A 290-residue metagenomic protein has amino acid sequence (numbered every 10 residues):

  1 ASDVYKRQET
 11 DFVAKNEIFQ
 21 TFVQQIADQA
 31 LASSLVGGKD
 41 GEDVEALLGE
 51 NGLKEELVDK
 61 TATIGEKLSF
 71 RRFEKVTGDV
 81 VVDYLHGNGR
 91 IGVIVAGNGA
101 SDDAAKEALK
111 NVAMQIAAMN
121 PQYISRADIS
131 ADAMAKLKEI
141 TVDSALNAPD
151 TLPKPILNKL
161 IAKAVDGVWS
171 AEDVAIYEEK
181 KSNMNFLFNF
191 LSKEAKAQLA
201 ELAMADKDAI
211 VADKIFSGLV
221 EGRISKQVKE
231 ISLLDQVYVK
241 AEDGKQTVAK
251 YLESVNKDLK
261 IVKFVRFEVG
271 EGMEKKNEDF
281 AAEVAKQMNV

Functional and structural regions predicted by a protein language model:
S2-D3, R7-V290: N-terminal assembly/interaction segments in proteins that build large macromolecular machines
